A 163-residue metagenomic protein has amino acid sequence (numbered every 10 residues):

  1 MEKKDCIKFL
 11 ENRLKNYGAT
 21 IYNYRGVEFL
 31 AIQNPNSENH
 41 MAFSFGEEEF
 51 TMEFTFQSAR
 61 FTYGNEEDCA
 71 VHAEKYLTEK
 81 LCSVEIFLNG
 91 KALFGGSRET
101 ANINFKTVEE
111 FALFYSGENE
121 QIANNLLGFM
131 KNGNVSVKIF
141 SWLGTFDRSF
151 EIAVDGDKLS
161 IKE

Functional and structural regions predicted by a protein language model:
M1-A31: N-terminal "first-domain core" detector
D5-F9, R13, F105-T107, S116 (+1 more regions): A broad "ordered helical/assembly scaffold" signature
L14-Y17, I21, L77-K80, V84 (+3 more regions): Short, flexible helical or helix-coil boundary motifs
Y22, V27-N34, M52-F54, L93-G95 (+2 more regions): Generic recognition of long tandem-repeat/solenoid scaffolds
Y24, N34-N36, F87-L88, T107 (+1 more regions): Acidic surface patches and DE-rich sequence motifs
N36-K75, L113-F114, N119-E163: Intrinsically disordered, low-complexity regulatory segments enriched in Ser/Thr/Pro and charged residues
E67-E110, G156-D157, K162: Mixed-charge, Lys/Arg-enriched low-complexity segments
